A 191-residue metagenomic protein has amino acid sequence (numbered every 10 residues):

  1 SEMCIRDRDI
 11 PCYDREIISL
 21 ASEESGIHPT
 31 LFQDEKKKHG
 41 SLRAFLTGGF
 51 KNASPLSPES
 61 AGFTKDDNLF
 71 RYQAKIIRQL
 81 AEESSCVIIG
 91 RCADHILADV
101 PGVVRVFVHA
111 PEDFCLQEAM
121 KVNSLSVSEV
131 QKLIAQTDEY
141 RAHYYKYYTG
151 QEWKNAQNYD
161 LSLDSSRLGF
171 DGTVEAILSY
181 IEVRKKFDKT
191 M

Functional and structural regions predicted by a protein language model:
M3-I5: Short, small-residue-biased leader/transition segments that mark boundaries at the very start of proteins
D9-S22: Short beta-strand-centered segment that lines the nucleotide-binding/catalytic pocket of NTP-utilizing
S19-S85: ATP-dependent small-molecule kinase phosphotransfer cores that center on conserved nucleotide phosphate-binding segments
K37-G48, N52-P55, S126-D171: Small-molecule kinase domains that catalyze NTP-dependent phosphoryl transfer to phosphate-bearing small molecules
A74, F170-L178: Short, amphipathic alpha-helical "lid/cap" segments that border enzyme active or binding sites
L80, C92-D99: RNA pseudouridine synthases
D99-K121, V127-A135: Conserved phosphate-donor/acceptor-positioning beta-strand/loop module used by diverse small-molecule
R184-M191: C-terminal helical "lid" subdomain and adjoining coupling/linker elements of P-loop NTPases
